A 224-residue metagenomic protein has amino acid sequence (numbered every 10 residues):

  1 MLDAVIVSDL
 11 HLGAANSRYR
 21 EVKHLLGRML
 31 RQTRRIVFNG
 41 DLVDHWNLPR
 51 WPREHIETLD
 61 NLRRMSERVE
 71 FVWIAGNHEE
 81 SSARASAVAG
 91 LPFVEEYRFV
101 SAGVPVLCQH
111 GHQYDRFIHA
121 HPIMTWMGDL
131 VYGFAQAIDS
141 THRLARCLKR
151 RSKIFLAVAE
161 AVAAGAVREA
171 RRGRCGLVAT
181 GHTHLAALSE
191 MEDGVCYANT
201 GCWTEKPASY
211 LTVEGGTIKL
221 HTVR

Functional and structural regions predicted by a protein language model:
L2-D3, L12-A102: Core catalytic region of metal-dependent phosphoesterases/phosphodiesterases, especially metallo-beta-lactamase-like
L2-I6, F38-D41, D139-K149: Short, basic/glycine-rich phosphate-binding loops at helix/coil junctions that contact nucleotide phosphates
D3-A4, R34-R35, V104-V106, L177 (+1 more regions): Structural motif
D3-H11, P105-H112, V195-G201, L220-H221: Active-site-proximal beta-strand elements of phosphoester/diester hydrolases
V7-S8, I36-D41, F71-N77, C108-Q109 (+2 more regions): Active-site neighborhood of phospho(di)ester-bond hydrolases with catalytic His/Asp-centered motifs
L12-A15, V43-W46, I74-R84, Q113-F117 (+2 more regions): Active-site environment of divalent metal-dependent phosphoester hydrolases
R68, V72-G173: Conserved catalytic scaffold of divalent metal-dependent phosphoesterases
F99-A102, E190-R224: Binuclear metal-dependent phosphoesterase catalytic core
